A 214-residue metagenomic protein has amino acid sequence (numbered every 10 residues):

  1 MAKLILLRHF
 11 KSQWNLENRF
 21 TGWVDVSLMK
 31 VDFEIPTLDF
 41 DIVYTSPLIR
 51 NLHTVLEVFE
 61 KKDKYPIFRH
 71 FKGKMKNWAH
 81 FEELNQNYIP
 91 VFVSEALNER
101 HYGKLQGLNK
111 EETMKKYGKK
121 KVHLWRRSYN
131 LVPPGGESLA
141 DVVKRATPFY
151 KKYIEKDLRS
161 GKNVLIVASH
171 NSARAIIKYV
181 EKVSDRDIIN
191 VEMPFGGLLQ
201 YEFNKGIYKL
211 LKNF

Functional and structural regions predicted by a protein language model:
A2-E82, Q86, K116, K120-H123 (+3 more regions): Active-site-proximal alpha-helix that buttresses catalytic centers in soluble enzyme cores
L4, L52-H53, F59-I67, P148-K209: Active-site-adjacent alpha-helix immediately C-terminal to a catalytic or transition-state-stabilizing loop
L7, S94-A96, L211-N213: Conserved beta-strand termini and adjacent loop/short-helix elements that scaffold enzyme active sites in alpha/beta
F10, T45-L48, A96, R127 (+2 more regions): Short, well-ordered beta-to-alpha junction loops that form the rim of enzyme active sites and present histidine/acidic
Q13, R50-L52, E99-R100, S172-R174: Short, active-site-adjacent cap segments at secondary-structure transitions
L16-E17, G103, I177: Short, function-defining helix-loop hinge/capping sites that tune catalysis or transport
W78-Y117, V122, R126, F203: Signature for phosphate-centric chemistry
N130: Active-site rim beta-loop-alpha module in soluble metabolic enzymes
